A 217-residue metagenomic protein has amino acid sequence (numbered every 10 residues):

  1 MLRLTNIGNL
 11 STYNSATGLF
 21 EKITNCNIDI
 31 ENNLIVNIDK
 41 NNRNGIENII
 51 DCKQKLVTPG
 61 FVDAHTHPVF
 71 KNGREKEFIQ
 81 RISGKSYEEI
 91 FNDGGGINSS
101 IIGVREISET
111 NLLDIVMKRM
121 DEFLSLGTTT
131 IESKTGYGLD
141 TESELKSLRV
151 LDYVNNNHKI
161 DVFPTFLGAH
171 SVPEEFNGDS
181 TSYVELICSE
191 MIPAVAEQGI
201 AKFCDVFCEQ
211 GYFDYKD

Functional and structural regions predicted by a protein language model:
M1-R43: N-terminal metal-binding scaffold of metallo-dependent hydrolase/deaminase domains
R3, E47-D51, P164: Conserved beta-strand scaffold positions in the cores of enzyme catalytic domains, especially in NTP/NDP-utilizing
I7, I28, N33, Q54 (+5 more regions): Divalent metal-coordination and catalytic microenvironments
T24-N42, I49-A64, L124: Gly/lys/ser-thr-rich phosphate-binding loops in alpha/beta enzymes that coordinate phosphoanhydride or phosphate groups
K53-I115: Metal-associated gating/positioning segment near the N- to mid-region
S100-D114, T129-D217: Metal-coordinating catalytic core of metallo-dependent amide/deamination hydrolases
M117-R119: Glycine-rich phosphate-binding loops of nucleotide-dependent enzymes
D121-L124, I131: Active-site pocket-lining segments that scaffold enzyme catalytic pockets across diverse folds
